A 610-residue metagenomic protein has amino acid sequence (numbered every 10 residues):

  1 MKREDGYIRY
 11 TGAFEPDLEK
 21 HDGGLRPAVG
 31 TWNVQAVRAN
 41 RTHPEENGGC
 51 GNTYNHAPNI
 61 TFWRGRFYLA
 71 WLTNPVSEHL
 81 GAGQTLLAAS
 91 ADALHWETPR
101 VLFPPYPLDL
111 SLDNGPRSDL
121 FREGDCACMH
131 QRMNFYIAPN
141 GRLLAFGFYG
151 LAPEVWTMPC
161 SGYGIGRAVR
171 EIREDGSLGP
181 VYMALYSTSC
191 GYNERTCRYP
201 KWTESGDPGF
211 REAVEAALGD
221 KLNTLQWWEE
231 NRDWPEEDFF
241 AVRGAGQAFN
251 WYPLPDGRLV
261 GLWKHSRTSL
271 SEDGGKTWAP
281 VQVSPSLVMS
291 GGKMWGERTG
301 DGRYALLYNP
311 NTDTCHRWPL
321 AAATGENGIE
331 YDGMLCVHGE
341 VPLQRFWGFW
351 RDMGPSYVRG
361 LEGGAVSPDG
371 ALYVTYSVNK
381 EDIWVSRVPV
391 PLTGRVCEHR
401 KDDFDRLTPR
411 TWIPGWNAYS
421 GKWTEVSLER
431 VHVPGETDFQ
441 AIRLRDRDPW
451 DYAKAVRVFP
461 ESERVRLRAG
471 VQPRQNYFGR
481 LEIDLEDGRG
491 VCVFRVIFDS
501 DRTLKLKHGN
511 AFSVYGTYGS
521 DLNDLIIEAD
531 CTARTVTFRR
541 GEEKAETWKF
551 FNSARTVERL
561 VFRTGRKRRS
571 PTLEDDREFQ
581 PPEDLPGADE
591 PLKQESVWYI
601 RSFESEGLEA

Functional and structural regions predicted by a protein language model:
M1-T53, F62-C128, I137-M289, R298-R351 (+5 more regions): Beta-rich carbohydrate-recognition and catalytic domains
C50, V456-L467, V514-D521, Q594: Extracellular/lumenal carbohydrate-interaction signature centered on repeated Trp-anchored short motifs
V388, F404, A469, D576-R577 (+1 more regions): Extracellular beta-strand elements of beta-rich domains used for carbohydrate recognition/degradation or cell-matrix
F404, A469, G519, N523-F551: Carbohydrate-binding surfaces in secreted/extracellular proteins
T408-A441: Extracellular glycan-recognition surfaces and repeat-rich motifs
P434-K505: Secretory/extracellular carbohydrate-interaction modules and structurally similar beta-sandwich "look-alikes"
L504-I526: Short, aromatic/His-centered strand-loop micro-motif at the edge of beta-sheets
T547-W598: Flexible glycan-contacting loops in extracellular carbohydrate-active proteins
